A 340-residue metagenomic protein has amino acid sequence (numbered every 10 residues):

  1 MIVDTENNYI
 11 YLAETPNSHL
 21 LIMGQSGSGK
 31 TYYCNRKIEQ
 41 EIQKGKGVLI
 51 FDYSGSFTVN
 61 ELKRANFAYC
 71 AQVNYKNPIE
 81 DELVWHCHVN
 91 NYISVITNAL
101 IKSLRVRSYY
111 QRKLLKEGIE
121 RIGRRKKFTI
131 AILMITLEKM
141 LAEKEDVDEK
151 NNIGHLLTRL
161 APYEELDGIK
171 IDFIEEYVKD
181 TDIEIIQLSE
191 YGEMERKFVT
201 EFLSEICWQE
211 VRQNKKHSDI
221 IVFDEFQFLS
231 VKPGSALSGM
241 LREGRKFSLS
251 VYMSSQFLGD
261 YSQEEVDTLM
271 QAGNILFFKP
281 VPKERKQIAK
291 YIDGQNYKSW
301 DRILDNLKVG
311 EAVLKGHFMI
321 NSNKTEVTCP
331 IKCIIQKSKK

Functional and structural regions predicted by a protein language model:
M1-Y11: N-terminal pre-Walker A segment at the start of P-loop NTPase domains
D4, S26, Y33-L249, S262-E265 (+2 more regions): P-loop NTPase motor domains
I10-Y11, L20, I42, Y261-K340: P-loop NTPase motor core of the ASCE superfamily
P16-L20, T181-E184: Pre-Walker A (Motif I) flank of P-loop NTPase domains
M23: The feature captures the beta-strand-to-loop junction immediately N-terminal to the Walker
S255: H-loop/switch region of ABC-family ATPase nucleotide-binding domains
